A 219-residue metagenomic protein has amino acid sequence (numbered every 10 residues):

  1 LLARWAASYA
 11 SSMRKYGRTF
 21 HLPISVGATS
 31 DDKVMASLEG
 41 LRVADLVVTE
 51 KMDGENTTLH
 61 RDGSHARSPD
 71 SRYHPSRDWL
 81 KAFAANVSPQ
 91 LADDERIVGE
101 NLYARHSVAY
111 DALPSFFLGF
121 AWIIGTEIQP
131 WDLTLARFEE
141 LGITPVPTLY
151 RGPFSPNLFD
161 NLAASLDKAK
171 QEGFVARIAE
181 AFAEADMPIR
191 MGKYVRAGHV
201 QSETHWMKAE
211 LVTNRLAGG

Functional and structural regions predicted by a protein language model:
L1-L2: Leucine-biased recognition of intrinsically disordered, low-complexity hydrophobic segments
W5-G219: Core nucleotide-handling region used for phosphoryl-transfer chemistry
